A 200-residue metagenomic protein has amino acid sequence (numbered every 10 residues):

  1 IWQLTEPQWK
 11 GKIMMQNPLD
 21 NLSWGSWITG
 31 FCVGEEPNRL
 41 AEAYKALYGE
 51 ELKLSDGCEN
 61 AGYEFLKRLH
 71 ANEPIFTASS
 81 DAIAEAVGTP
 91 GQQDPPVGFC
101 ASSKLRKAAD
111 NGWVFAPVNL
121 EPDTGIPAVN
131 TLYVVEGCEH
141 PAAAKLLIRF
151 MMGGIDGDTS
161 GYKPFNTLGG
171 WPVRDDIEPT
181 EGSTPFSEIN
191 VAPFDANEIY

Functional and structural regions predicted by a protein language model:
I1-G88: Extracytoplasmic ligand-binding site segments that recognize negatively charged/polar headgroups
P7-K12, G34, A86, P90 (+4 more regions): Structured segments of extracytoplasmic/periplasmic soluble domains in secreted or envelope-associated proteins
G11, L19-S23, S103-R106, P122-G125 (+2 more regions): Solvent-exposed loop/turn segments at secondary-structure junctions within structured extracellular/periplasmic domains
Q16, T77-A78, V118, S160 (+1 more regions): Short, hydrophobic secondary-structure boundary micro-motifs
G30, A61, N72-G137, I177-F186: Extracytoplasmic/periplasmic substrate-binding proteins
N130, V134-I199: Mature extracytoplasmic/periplasmic domains
